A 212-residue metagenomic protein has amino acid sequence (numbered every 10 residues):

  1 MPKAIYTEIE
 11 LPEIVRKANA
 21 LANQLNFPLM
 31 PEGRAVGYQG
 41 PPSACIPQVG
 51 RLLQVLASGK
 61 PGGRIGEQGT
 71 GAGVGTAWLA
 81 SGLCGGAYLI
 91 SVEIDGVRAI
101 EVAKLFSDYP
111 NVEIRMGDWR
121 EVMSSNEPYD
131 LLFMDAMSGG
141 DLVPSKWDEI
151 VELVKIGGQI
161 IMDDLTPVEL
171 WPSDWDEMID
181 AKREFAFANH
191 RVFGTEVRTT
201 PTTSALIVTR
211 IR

Functional and structural regions predicted by a protein language model:
M1-L131, S138-R212: A short alpha-helical cap/connector motif
